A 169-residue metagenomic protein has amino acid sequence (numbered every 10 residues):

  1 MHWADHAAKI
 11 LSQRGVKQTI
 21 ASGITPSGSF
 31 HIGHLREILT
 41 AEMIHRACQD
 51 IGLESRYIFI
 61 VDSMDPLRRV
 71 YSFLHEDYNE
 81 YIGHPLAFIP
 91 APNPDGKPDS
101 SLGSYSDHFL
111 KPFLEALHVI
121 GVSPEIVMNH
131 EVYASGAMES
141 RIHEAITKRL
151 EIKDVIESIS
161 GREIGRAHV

Functional and structural regions predicted by a protein language model:
M1-I32, M43-F59, F73-N79, G83 (+2 more regions): Non-catalytic terminal extensions that flank enzyme cores
G28-F30, M64-R68, A134-A137: Short catalytic/ligand-binding loop motif for oxyanion handling, primarily in non-cytosolic enzymes, centered on
L35, L39, Y133-A134: Acidic-and-aromatic substrate-binding clefts and catalytic sites of carbohydrate-active enzymes
I58-L67, H130: Short, solvent-exposed turn/loop segments enriched in Gly/Ser/Thr/Pro and often Arg
M64-Y81, R141-H143: Charged, often glycine-rich, active-site loop that binds/positions anionic groups
D77-L102, S106-F109, F113-A116, I120: A glycine-rich helix N-cap at a beta->alpha junction
H118, V122-H168: Active-site cores that bind ATP or allylic diphosphates and position pyrophosphate for catalysis
